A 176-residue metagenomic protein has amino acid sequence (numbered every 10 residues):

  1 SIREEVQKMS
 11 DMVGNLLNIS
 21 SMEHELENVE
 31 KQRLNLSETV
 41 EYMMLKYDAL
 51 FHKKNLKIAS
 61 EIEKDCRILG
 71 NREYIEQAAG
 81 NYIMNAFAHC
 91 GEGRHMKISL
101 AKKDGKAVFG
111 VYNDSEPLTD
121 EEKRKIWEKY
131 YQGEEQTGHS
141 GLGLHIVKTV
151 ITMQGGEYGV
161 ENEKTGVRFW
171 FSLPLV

Functional and structural regions predicted by a protein language model:
E4-M9: Short alpha-helical segment of the dimerization/phosphotransfer core of two-component systems
E30-R33, H52, K57-R67: Conserved catalytic submotifs in the C-terminal HATPase_c
A86-F87: Short helix-loop "hinge" at the ATP-lid/N-box region of the Bergerat-fold HATPase_c
G93-G105: Short beta-strand/loop element within the Bergerat-fold HATPase_c
L118-Y130: Short conserved segment of the HATPase_c
G143, V147: Short alpha-helical Gxxx[C/S/T] motif in the catalytic ATP-binding
G155-G156: Conserved glycine-rich
